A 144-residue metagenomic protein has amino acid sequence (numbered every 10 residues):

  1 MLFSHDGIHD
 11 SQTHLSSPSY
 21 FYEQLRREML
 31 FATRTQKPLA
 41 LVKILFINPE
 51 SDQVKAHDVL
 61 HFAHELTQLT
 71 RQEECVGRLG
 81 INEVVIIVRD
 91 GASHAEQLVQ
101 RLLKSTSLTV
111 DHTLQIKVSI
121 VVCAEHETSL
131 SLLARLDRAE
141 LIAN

Functional and structural regions predicted by a protein language model:
M1-L2, Q36, G77, H112: Short hydrophobic/aromatic-rich motifs at helix boundaries and adjacent loops
M1-S11: Short, low-complexity N-terminal regulatory "tails/caps" that precede and couple sensory modules
F3, Q97-L114, L133-N144: Short flexible/disordered coil segments
D10-M29, T33-K43, I47-T67, G77-I81 (+4 more regions): Conserved long alpha-helical elements within nucleotide-processing catalytic cores of c-di-GMP signaling and class III
F31, L69-C75, L103-T113: Short catalytic/binding micro-motifs of nucleotide second-messenger systems
R78-D90, D111-R138: A short glycine-enriched loop-to-beta-strand structural element that forms part of the catalytic core of nucleotide
